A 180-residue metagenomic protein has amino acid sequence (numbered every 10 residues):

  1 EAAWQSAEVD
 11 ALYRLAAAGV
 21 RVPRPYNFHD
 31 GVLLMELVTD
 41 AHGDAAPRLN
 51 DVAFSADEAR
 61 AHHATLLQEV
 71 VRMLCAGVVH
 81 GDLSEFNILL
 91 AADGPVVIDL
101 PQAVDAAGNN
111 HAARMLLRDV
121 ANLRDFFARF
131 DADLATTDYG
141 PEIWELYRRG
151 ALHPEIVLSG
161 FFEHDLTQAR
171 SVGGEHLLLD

Functional and structural regions predicted by a protein language model:
E1-A45, V71, C75: Conserved ATP-binding subdomain of kinase catalytic cores across diverse folds
A2-V9, R60-H63, A113, L117-V120: Amphipathic alpha-helical transducer elements in NTP-driven molecular machines
G31, N87-L90, Y139-L146: A glycine-rich phosphate-binding loop feature that marks nucleotide/adenosyl-phosphate handling sites
A45-V52, A56, S84-R129, L134: Catalytic activation segment of kinase domains across protein kinase-like and atypical kinase folds
D57, A61, T65, R72-C75 (+2 more regions): Regulatory N- and C-terminal appendages and interdomain linkers associated with kinase/kinase-like NTP transferase
C75-E85: Catalytic-loop of the protein kinase fold
